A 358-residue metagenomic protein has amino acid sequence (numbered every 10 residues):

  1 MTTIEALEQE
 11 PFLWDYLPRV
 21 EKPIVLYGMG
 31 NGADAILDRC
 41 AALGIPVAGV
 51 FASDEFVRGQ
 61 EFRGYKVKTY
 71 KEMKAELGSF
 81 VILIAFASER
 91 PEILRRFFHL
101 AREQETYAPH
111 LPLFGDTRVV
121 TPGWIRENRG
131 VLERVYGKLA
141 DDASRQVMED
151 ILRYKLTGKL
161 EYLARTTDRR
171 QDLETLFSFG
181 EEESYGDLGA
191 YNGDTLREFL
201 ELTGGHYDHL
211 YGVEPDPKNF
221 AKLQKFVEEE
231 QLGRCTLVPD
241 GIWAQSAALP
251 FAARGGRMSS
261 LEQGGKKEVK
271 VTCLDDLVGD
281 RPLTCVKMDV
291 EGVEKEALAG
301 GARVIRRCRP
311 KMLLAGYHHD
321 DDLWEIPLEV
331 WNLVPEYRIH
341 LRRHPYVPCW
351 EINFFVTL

Functional and structural regions predicted by a protein language model:
M1-A48, S53-L358: Phosphate/nucleotide-binding beta-alpha loop and adjacent structural elements of enzyme active sites
